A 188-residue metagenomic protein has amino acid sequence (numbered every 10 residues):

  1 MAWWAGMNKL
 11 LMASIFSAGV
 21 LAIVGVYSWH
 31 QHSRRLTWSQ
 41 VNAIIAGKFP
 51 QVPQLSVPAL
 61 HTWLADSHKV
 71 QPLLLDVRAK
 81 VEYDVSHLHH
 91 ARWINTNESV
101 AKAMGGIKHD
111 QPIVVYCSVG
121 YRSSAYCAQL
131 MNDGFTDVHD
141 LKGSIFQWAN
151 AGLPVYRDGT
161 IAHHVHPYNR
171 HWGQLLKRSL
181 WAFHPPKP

Functional and structural regions predicted by a protein language model:
G6-P58, D84-Q111, S124-P188: Rhodanese-like catalytic fold shared by cysteine-dependent sulfurtransferases and DSP/PTP-type phosphatases
L60, L73-R78, A91: Short hydrophobic beta-strand that contains or immediately precedes a catalytic carboxylate
L60-V70: A short acidic-Thr-Gly-centered motif at the start of a beta-strand
L73, P112-V114: Structural motif
D76-V77, Y116, L141: Active-site-adjacent beta-strand anchor residues
